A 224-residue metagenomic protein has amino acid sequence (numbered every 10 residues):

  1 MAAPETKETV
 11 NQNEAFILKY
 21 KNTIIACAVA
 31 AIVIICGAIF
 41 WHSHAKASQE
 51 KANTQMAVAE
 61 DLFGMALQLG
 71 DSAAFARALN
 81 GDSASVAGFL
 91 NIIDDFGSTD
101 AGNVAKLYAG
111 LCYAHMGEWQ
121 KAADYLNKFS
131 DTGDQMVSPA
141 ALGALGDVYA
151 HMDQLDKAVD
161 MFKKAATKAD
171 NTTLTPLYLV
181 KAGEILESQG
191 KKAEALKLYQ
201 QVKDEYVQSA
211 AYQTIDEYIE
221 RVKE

Functional and structural regions predicted by a protein language model:
M1-A30: N-terminal positive-inside, membrane-proximal cytosolic segments immediately preceding the first
L90-D147: Structured, soluble extracytoplasmic/luminal domains of envelope-associated proteins
D95-G102, D131-P139, T167-T175, K203-I215: Short solvent-exposed coil/turn linkers within tandem alpha-helical repeat scaffolds
